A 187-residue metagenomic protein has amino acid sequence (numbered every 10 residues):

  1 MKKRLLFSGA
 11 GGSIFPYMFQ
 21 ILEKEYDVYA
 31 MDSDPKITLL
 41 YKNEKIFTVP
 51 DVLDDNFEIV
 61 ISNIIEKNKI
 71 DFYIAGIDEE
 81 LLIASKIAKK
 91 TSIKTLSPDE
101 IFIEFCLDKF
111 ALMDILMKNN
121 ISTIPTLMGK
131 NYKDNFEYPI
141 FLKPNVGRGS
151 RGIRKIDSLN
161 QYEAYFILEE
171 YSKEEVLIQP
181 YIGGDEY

Functional and structural regions predicted by a protein language model:
M1-D99: ATP-binding N-terminal substructure of ATP-dependent carboxylate-amine bond-forming enzymes
G9-G11, M31-D34, I77, T126 (+3 more regions): Fold-independent oxyanion-binding glycine-rich loops and adjacent beta-strand/coil segments at enzyme active sites
F15, I83, S150-R151, Y187: Glycine/Thr-rich phosphate-binding loops of Rossmann-like dinucleotide-binding domains
A30, E137, F141, L177: Short hydrophobic-acidic sequence motifs that mark active-site Asp/Glu residues
I46-L53, T126-K130, R154-D157: Short acidic-hydrophobic, aromatic-tinged amphipathic segments that line or gate anion-handling sites
V52-N56, F102-F105, N131-N135, Q161-Y162 (+1 more regions): A short acidic, often aromatic-flanked loop/helix-cap motif at beta-alpha or helix-coil junctions that lines enzyme
K90-R154: A conserved helix-loop-beta module that forms one wall/lid of the active-site cleft in ATP-utilizing catalytic domains
L159-Y187: Phosphate-binding site of ATP-dependent enzymes
